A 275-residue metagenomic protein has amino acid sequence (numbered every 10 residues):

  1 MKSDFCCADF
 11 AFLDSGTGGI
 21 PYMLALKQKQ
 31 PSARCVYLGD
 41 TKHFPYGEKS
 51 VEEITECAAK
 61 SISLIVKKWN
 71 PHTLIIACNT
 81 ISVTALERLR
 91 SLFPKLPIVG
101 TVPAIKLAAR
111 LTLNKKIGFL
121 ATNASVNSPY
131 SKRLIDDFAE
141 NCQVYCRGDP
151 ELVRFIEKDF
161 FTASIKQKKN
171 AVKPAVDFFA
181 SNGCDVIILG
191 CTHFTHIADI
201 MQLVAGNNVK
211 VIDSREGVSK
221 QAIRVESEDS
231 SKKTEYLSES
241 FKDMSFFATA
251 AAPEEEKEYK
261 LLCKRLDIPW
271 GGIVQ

Functional and structural regions predicted by a protein language model:
M1-Q275: Non-catalytic structural scaffold of enzyme domains
